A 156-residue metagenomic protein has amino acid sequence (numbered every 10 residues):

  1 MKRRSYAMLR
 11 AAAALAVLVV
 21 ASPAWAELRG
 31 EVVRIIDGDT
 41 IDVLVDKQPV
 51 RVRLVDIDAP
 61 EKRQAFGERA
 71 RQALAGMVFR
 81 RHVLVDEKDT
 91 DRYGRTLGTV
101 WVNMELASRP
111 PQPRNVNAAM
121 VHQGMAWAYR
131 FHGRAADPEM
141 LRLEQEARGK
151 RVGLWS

Functional and structural regions predicted by a protein language model:
K2-S156: Small beta-barrel nucleic-acid-binding modules, primarily SNase/OB-fold domains and secondarily Tudor-like barrels
